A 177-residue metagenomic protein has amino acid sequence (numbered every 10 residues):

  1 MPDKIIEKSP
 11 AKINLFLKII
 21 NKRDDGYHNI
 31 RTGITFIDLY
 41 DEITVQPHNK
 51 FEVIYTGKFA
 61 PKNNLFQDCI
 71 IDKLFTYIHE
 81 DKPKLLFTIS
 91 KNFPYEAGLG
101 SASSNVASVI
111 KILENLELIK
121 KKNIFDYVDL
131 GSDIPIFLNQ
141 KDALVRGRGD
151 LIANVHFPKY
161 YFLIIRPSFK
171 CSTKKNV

Functional and structural regions predicted by a protein language model:
P2-T35, L118-V177: ATP-dependent small-molecule kinase catalytic core of the GHMP/sugar-kinase superfamily and closely related
D3-P83: N-terminal beta-alpha supersecondary unit
I20, A60, N92, E114 (+1 more regions): Short, glycine/serine-rich, charged loops/turns that create anion-binding and catalytic segments at active sites
V53-Y55, F87-I89, V145: Generic preference for hydrophobic
A60-L65, E96-S103, R166: Short gly/ser-rich anion-binding loops that grip negatively charged ligand groups
H79-L86, I112-L130: Phosphate-handling active-site elements
L85-G98: Short pre-catalytic strand/loop immediately N-terminal to key active-site residues, enriched for Gly-Thr
A97-I124, I136: DPxDG-like acidic metal-binding loop motif
